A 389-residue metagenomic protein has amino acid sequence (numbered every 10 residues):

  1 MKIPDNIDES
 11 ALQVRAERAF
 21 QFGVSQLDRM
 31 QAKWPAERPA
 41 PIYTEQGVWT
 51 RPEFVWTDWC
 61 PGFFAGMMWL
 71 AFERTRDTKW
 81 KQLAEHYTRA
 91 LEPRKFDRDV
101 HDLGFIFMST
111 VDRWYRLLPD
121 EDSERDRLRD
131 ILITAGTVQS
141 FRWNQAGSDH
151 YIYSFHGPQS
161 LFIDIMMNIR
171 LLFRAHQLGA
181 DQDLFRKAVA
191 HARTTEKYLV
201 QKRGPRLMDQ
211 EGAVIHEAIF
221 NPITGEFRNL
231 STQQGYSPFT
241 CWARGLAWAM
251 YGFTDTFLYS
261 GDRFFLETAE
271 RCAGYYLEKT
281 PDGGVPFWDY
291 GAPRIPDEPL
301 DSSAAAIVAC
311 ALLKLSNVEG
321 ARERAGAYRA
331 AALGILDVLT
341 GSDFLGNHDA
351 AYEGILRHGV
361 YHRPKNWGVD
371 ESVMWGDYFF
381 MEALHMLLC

Functional and structural regions predicted by a protein language model:
M1-C389: Glycan-recognition and catalytic cores of secretory/periplasmic carbohydrate-active enzymes
